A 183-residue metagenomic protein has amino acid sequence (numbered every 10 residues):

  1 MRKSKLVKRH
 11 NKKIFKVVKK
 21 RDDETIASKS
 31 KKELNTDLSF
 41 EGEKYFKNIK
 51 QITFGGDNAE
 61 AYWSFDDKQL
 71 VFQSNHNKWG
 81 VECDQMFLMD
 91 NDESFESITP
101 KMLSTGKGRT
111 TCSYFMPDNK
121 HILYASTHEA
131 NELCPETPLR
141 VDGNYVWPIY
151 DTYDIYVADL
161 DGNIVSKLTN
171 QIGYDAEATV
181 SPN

Functional and structural regions predicted by a protein language model:
M1-K19: Polybasic, low-complexity, intrinsically disordered segments
E24-K47, Y153: Blade/loop signatures of beta-propeller domains
T36-D57, M89-R109, A158-Y174: Multi-bladed beta-propeller domains
F54-D57, Q73-M86, S104-T110, A125-D154 (+1 more regions): A flexible loop/linker signature enriched in serine peptidases of the S9 family
W63-F65, Q85-M86: Catalytic phosphate/metal-binding cores of nucleic-acid and nucleotide-processing enzymes, i.e., regions that mediate
F65-D66, P117-D118, P182-N183: Residue-level detector of Asp-centered blade-edge/turn motifs that repeat once per structural unit in beta-propeller
L70-V71, I122: Hydrophobic beta-strand positions that form the internal "hydrophobic ladder" of WD40/Gbeta-like beta-propeller blades
